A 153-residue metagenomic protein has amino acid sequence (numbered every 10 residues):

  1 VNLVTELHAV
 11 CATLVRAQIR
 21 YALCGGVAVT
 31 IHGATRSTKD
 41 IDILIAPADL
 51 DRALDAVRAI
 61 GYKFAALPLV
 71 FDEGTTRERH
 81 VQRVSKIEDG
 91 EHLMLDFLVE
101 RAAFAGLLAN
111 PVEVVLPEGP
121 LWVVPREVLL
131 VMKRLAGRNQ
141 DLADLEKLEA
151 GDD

Functional and structural regions predicted by a protein language model:
V1-D153: Compositionally biased terminal segments of proteins
